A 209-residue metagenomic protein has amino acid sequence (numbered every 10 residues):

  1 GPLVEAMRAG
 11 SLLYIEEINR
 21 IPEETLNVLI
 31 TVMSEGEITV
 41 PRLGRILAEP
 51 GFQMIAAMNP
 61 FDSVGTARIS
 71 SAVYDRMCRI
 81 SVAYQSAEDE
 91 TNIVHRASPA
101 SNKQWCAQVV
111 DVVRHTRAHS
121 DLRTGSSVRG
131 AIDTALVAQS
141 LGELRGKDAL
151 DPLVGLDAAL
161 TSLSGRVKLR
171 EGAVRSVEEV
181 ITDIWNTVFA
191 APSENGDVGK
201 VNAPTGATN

Functional and structural regions predicted by a protein language model:
G1-N209: C-terminal regulatory/interaction module of P-loop NTP-utilizing enzymes
